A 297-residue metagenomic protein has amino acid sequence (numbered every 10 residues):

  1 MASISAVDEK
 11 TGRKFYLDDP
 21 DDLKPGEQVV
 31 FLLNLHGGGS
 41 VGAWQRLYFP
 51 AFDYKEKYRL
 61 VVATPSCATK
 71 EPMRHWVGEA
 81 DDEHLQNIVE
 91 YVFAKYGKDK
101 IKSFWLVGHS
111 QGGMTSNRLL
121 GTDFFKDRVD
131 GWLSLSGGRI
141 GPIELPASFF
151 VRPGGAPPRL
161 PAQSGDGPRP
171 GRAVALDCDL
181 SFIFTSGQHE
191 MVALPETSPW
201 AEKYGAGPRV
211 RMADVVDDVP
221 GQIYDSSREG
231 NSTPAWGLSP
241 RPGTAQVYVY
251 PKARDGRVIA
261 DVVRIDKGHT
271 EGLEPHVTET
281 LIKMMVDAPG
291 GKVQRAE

Functional and structural regions predicted by a protein language model:
M1-F31, V61, W76-A80, K100-L133 (+5 more regions): A domain-start/cap signature at the N-terminus of enzymes
L23-R74, G141-P142, E271: Short substrate-entry loop that stabilizes the transition state in hydrolases
G42, G138-P146, V174, M191-A193: A short beta-to-alpha transition loop/helix N-cap that caps and shapes the active-site region
L47-A51, D81-I88, Q111-S116, F125-V129 (+2 more regions): Stable alpha-helical elements in mature extracytoplasmic
H75-G97: Alpha/beta-hydrolase active-site loop
I183-S186: Short beta-strand/loop motif that positions the catalytic acidic residue of the alpha/beta-hydrolase fold
H189-V192, H269-E271: Acidic catalytic loop of the alpha/beta-hydrolase fold
V262-K267: Short glycine-rich catalytic loops that host catalytic nucleophiles or stabilize transition states across multiple
